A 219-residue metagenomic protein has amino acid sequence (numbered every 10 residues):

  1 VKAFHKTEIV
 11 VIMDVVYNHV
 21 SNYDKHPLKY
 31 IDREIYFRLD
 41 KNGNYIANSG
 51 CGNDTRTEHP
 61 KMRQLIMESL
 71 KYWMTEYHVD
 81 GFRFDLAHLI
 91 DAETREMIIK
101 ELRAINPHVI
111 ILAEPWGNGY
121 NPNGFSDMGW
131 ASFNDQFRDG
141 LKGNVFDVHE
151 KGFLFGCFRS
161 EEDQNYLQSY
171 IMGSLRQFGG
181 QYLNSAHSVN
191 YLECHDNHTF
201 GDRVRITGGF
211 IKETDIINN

Functional and structural regions predicted by a protein language model:
V1-Y77, A87, R95-N106, I110: Substrate-binding/active-site clefts of carbohydrate-active enzymes
V11-M13, F82, I111-A113, V189-N190: Hydrophobic faces of well-ordered beta-strands that scaffold small-molecule active sites in alpha/beta enzyme cores
N18, L89, W116-G119, D196-T199 (+1 more regions): Short, solvent-exposed loop/turn segments at secondary-structure junctions
N22-K29, P122-G124, G201-R205: Short, solvent-exposed loop/turn and secondary-structure capping segments
G52, V79-G81, A186-S188, L192: Extracellular structured ligand-interaction cores
H59-I66, A87-D91, Q181-N184, K212-N219: Aromatic-acidic/polar surface patches that form glycan- and anion
L86-L183, S188: Active-site-proximal helices and loops of the catalytic beta/alpha 8
S185-N219: Loop/helix patches that line or flank the sugar-binding groove of alpha-linked glycan CAZymes
